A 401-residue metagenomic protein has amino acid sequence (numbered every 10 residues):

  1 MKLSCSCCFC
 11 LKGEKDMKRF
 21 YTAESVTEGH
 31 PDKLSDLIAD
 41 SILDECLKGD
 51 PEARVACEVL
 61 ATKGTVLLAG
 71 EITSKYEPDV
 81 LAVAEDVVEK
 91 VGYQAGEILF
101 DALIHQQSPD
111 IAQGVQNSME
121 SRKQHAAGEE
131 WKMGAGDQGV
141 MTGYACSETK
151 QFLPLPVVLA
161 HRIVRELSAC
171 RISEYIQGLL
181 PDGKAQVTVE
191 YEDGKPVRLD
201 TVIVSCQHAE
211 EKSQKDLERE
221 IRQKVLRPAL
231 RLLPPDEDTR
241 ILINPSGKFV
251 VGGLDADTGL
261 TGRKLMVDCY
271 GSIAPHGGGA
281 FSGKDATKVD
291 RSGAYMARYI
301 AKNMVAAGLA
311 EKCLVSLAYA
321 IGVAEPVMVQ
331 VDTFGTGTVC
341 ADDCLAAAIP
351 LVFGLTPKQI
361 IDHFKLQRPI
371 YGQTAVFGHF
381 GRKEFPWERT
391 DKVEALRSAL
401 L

Functional and structural regions predicted by a protein language model:
M1-D16: Short, Lys/Arg-enriched N-terminal segments with co-localized hydrophobic residues within the first ~10-30 amino acids
D16-A56, A61: N-terminal, positively charged regions that mediate nucleic acid binding
T22, V26, G64, A82 (+4 more regions): Glycine-rich, mobile lid/loop segments that gate access to catalytic sites or pores
E28-L47, T149-R165, D285-G308: Alpha-helical support elements that line or immediately flank enzyme active sites and cofactor-binding pockets
V55-C57, G183-V189, T239-I243, L309-A320: A short glycine-rich, hydrophobically flanked beta-strand micro-motif that places a catalytic Asp/Glu for divalent metal
E58-V59, M133, G139-T142, C146 (+4 more regions): Short beta-strand elements
T62, K312, A320-L401: Internal helix-turn-beta structural module
K212-A306: Glycine-rich anion/phosphate-binding loop at the beta-strand->alpha-helix junction
